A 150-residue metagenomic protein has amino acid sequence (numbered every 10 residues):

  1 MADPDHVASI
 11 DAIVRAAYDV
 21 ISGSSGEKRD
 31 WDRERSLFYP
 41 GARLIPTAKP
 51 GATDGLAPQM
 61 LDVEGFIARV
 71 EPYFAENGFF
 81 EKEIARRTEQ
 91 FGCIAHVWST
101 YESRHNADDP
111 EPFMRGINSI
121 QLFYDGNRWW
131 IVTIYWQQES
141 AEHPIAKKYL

Functional and structural regions predicted by a protein language model:
M1-L37, L150: Short, low-complexity N-terminal intrinsically disordered segments enriched in polar/charged residues
A17, E34, A42, V97 (+1 more regions): Hydrophobic pocket/interface hotspot
I21, F38, Y101-S103, Y135-Q137: Short beta-strand segments enriched in hydrophobic/aromatic residues within well-folded beta-rich domains
Y39, G65-R69, F79, M114-I117 (+2 more regions): Non-catalytic cap/lid and distal C-terminal segments of serine-dependent acyl enzymes
R43-L44, A48-D109: Surface-exposed, charged secondary-structure patches
P58, P110-P112, W129-I131: Tryptophan-centered short beta-strand motifs
R115-I145: Short beta-strand edge/turn micro-motifs at domain boundaries
